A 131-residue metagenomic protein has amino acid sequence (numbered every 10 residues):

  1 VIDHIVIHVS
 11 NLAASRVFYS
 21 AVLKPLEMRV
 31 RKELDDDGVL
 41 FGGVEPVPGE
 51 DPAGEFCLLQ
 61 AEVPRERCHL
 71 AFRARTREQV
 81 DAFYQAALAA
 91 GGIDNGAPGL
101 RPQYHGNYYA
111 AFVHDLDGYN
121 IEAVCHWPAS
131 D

Functional and structural regions predicted by a protein language model:
V1-R16, L70, W127-D131: N-terminal beta-strand motif that seeds the catalytic metal site of vicinal oxygen chelate
H8-A53: Core segments of cupin and vicinal oxygen chelate
V9-A14, A71-L116: Vicinal oxygen chelate
K32, G96-A97, W127: A generic structural-conservation signal
L34, V39-A82: Long, continuous compositionally biased terminal/linker segments
H105, F112, A123-S130: Short beta->alpha transition motifs characteristic of CBS
